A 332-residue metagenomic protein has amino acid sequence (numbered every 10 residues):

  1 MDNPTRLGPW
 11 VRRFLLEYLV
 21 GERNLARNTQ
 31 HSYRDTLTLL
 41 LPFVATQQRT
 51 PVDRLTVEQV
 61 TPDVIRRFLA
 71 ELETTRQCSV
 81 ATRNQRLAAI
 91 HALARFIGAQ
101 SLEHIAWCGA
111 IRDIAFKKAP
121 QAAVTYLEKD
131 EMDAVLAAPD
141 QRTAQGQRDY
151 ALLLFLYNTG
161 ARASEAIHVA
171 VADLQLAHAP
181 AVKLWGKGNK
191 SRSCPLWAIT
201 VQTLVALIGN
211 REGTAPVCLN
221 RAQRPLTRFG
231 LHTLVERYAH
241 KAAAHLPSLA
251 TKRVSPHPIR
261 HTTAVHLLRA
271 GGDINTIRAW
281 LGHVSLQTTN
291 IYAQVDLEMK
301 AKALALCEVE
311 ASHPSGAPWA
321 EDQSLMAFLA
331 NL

Functional and structural regions predicted by a protein language model:
M1-L332: Conserved catalytic core of the tyrosine transesterase superfamily
